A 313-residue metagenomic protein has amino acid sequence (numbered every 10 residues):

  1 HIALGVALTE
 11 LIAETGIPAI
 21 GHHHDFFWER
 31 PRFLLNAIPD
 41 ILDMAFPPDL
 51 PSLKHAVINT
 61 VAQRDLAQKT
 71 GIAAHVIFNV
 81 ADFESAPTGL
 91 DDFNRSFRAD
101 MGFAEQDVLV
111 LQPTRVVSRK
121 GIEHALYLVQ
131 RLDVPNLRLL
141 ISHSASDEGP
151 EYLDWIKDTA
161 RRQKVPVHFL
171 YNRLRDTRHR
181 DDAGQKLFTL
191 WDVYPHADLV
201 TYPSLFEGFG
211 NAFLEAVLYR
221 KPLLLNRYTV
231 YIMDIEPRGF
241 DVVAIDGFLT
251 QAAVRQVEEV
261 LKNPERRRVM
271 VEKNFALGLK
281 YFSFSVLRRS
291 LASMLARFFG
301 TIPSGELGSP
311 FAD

Functional and structural regions predicted by a protein language model:
N36-D92, W155: A short, active-site helix/loop in glycosyltransferases that binds the activated sugar's phosphate group
R98-A99, F103-K120, L126-V129, L139-I141: Conserved donor-binding/catalytic core segment of Leloir-type glycosyltransferases
A104, P150-D192, G239: Nucleotide-activated donor-binding/catalytic signature segment of Leloir-type glycosyltransferases, i.e., the conserved
V200-T201: A short hydrophobic beta-strand element within the catalytic core of glycosyltransferases that build diverse glycans
L205: Aromatic "clamp/platform" in nucleotide-sugar-dependent glycosyltransferases that forms part of the donor/acceptor
G210-F213, Y231: Short glycine/serine-rich donor-binding loops of glycosyltransferases
I232-E258, E265-R268: Change "using UDP/GDP/dTDP sugars" to "using nucleotide sugars
K262-A296: A charged, aromatic-enriched C-terminal amphipathic alpha-helix characteristic of glycosyltransferases across folds
